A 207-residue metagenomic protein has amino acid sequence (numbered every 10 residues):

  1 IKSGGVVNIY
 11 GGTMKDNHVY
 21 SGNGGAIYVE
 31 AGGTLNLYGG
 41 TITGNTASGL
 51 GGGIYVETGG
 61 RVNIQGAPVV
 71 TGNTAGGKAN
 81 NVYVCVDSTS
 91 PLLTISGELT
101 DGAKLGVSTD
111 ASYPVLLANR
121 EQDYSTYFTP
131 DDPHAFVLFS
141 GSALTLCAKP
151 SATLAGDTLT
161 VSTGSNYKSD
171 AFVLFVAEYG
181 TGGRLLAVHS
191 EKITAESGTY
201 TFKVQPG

Functional and structural regions predicted by a protein language model:
I1-S3, G12-A31, G40-T58, A67-Y83: Glycine-centered low-complexity coil/loop motifs and glycine-rich tracts, especially the flexible linkers
Q65-A75, N80-T158, K168: Extracellular/surface-exposed low-complexity segments
G164-F172: A short beta-turn/strand-edge loop motif at beta-sheet boundaries
V173-A177: Beta-strand signatures of extracellular beta-sandwich domains
Y179-L186: Short aromatic-acidic-glycine turn motif
L186-E196: Solvent-exposed serine/threonine-rich low-complexity stretches and specific carbohydrate-binding patches
G198-F202: Short strand-edge motifs at loop-to-beta-strand transitions and within beta-strands of extracellular beta-rich domains
V204-G207: Surface-exposed, short loops/turns at beta-strand junctions within beta-sandwich domains
